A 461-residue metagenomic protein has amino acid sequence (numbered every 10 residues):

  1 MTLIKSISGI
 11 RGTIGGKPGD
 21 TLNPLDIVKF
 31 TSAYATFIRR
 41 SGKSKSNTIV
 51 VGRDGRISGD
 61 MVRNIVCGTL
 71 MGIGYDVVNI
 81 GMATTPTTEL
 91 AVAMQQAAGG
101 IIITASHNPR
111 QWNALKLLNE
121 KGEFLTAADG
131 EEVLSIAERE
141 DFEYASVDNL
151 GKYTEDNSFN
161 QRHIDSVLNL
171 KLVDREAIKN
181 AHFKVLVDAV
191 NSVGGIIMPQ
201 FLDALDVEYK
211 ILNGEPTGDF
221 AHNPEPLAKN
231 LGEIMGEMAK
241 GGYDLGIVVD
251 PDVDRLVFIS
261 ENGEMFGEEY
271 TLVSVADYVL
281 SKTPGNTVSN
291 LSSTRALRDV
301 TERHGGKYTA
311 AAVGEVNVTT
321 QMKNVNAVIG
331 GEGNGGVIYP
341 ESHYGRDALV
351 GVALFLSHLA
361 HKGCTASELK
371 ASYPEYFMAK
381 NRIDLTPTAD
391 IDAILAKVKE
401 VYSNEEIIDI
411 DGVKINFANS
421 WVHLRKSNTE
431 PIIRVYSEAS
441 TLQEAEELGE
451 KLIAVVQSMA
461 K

Functional and structural regions predicted by a protein language model:
M1-G68, G72-I73, K152-V185: An N-terminal, well-structured beta->alpha segment
T13, N113-A239: Gly/Ser/Thr-enriched, mixed-charge loops and adjacent short helices that form phosphate/oxyanion-binding elements
T36, R40, T48-W112, Q200-I259: N-terminal small/polar loop signature for handling phosphorylated ligands or for N-terminal nucleophile
G52-R53, V187-A189, S260, E341 (+1 more regions): Short glycine-centered, acidic/aromatic-flanked micro-motifs in structured strand/loop junctions that mark active-site
M71, E131-D165, N169, S260-G333 (+1 more regions): Proline/glycine-rich low-complexity loops and linkers
L117-E120, V257-E261, I338-P340: Short beta-strand-to-turn element immediately C-terminal to the catalytic PLP-Schiff-base lysine in fold type I
L245, T283-K461: Phosphate-binding and adjacent anionic-ligand microenvironments
